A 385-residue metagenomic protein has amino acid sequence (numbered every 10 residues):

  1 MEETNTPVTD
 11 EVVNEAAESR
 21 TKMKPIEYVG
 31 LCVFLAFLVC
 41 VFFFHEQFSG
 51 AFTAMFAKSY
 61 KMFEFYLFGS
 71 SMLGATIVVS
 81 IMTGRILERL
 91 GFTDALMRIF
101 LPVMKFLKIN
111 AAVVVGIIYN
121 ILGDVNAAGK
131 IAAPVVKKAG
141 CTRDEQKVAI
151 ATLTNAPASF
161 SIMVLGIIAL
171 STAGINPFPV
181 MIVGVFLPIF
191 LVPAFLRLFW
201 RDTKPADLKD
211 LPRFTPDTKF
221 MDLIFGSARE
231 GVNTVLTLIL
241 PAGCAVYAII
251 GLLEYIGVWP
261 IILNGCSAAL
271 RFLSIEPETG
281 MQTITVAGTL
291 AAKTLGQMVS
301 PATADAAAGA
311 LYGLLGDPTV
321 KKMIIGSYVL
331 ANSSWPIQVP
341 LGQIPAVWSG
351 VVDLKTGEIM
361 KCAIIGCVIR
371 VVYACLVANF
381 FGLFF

Functional and structural regions predicted by a protein language model:
E2-V78, L198-L236, I261-I275: Hydrophobic transmembrane alpha-helices of multi-pass solute/ion transporters
A17-F34, T142-Q146, F178-I182, G231-P241 (+1 more regions): Alpha-helical transmembrane segments and their helix-start/interface "positive-inside/aromatic belt" motifs in integral
Y28-H45, T76-R85, L165-I167, V183-L198 (+2 more regions): Hydrophobic core segments of alpha-helical transmembrane domains in multi-pass membrane transport and ion-translocation
F48-F56, Y60, E88-M97, M221-T303: Transmembrane helical segments that form the transport core of multi-pass membrane transport proteins
E64-G74, F100-V113, R143-D144, L236-L240 (+3 more regions): Membrane-interfacial loop-to-helix junctions in multi-pass transporters
Y66, V78-I86, I117-I121, A149-T152 (+4 more regions): Hydrophobic alpha-helical transmembrane segments of multi-pass small-molecule transporters/permeases
G74-R85, R89, P102-K130, G265-G309: Hydrophobic alpha-helical transmembrane segments of multi-pass integral membrane proteins, predominantly secondary
A128-A194, T294-F385: C-terminal transmembrane helix pair
